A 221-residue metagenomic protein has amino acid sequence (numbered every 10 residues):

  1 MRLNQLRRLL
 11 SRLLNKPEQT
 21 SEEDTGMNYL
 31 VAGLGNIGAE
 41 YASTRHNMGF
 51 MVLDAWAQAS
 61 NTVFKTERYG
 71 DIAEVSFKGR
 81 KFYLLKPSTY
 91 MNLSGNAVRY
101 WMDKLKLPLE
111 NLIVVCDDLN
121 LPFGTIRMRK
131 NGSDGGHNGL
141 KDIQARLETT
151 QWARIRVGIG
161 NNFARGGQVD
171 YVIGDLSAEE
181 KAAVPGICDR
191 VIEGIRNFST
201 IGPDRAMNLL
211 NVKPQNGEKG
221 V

Functional and structural regions predicted by a protein language model:
R2-N131, K141-I155, N162-G167, G174 (+2 more regions): Nucleotide and nucleotide-moiety/phosphate-recognizing core
G136-G139: Hydrophobic alpha-helical segments within soluble ligand-binding/sensing domains
